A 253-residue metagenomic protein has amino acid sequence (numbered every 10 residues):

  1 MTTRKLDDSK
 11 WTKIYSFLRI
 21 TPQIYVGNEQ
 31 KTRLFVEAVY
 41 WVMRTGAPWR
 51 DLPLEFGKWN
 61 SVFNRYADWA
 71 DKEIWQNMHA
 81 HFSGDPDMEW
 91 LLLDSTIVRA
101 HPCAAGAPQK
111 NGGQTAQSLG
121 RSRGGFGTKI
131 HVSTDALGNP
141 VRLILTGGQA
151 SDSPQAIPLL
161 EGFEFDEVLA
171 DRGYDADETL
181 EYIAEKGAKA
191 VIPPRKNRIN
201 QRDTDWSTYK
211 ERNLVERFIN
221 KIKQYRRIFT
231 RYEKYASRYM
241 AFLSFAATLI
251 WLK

Functional and structural regions predicted by a protein language model:
M1-K253: Short alpha-helical elements
